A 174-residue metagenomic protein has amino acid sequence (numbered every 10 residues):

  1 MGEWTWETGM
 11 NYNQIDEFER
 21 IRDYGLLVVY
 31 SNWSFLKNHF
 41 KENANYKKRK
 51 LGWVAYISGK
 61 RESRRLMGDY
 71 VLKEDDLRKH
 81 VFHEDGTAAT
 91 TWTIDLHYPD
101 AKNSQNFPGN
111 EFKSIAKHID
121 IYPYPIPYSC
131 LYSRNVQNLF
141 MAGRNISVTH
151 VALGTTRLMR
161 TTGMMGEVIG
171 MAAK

Functional and structural regions predicted by a protein language model:
M1-K174: Flavin (FAD/FMN)-binding glycine-rich loop and adjacent Rossmann-like elements that form
